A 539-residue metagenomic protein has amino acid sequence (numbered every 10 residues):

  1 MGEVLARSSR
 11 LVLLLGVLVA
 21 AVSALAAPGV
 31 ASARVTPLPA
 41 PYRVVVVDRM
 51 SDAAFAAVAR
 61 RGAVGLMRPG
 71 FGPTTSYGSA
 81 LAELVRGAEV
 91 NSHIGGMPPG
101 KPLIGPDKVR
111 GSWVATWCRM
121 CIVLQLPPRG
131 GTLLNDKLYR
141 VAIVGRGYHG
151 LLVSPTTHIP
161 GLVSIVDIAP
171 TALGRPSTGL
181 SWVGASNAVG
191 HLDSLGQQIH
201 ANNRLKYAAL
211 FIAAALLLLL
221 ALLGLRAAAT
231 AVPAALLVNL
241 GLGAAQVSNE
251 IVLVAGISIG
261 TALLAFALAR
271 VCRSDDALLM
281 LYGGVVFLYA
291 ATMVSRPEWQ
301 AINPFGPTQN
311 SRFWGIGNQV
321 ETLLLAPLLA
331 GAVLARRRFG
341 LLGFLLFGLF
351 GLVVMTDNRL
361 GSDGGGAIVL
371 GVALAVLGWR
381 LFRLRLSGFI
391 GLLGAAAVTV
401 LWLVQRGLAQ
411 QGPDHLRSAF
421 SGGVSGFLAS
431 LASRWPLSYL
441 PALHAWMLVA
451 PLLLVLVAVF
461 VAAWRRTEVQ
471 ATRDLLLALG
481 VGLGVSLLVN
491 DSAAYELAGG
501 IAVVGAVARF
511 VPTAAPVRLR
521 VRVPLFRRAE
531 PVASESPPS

Functional and structural regions predicted by a protein language model:
G29-H200: Soluble extramembrane regions of membrane proteins in the secretory/endomembrane system
V189-A201, E298-T322, G423-M447: Juxtamembrane membrane-water interface segments that cap and precede transmembrane helices
D193-T308, N318-R337: Core alpha-helical transmembrane segments of integral membrane proteins
N203-A215, S248-A265, T308-P327, G364-L374 (+3 more regions): Alpha-helical transmembrane segments of polytopic membrane proteins
A244-E250, M355-G364, L488-Y495: Membrane-interface helix caps and helix-loop-helix hairpins in membrane proteins
C272-L281, F339-L342, F382-G394, A471: Membrane-interfacial entry segments at the cytosolic side of transmembrane helices
D276-S295, A301-N303, G391-G426: Aromatic-rich transmembrane-lumenal/periplasmic boundary elements in polytopic membrane proteins
G340-L341, A462-L476: Membrane-interface helix-loop-helix junctions at transmembrane boundaries of multi-pass membrane enzymes, predominantly
